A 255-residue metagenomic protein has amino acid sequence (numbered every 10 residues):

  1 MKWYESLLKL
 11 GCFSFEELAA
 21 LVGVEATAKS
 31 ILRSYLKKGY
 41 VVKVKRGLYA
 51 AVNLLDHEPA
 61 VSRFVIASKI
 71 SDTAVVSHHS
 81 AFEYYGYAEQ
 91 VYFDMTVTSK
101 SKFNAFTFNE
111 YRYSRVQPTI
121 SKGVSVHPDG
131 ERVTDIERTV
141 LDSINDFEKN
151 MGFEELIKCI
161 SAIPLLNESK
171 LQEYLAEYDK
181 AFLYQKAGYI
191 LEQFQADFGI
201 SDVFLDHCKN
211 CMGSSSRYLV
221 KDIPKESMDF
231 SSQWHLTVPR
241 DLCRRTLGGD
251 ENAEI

Functional and structural regions predicted by a protein language model:
M1-T73, T107-N109, P164, E168-L183 (+3 more regions): Short beta-edge/loop segments at beta->alpha junctions of small alpha/beta modules that act as binding/recognition
E17-L21, S34-V41, F93-K100, Y111-V116 (+2 more regions): Short, mixed-charge, low-aromatic patches
A26-A28, V91-Y92, I200: Short, surface-exposed acidic
K37, E83, Y87, D146-K149: Short, intrinsically disordered, mixed-charge
R46, D94-T96, F153-I157: Short coil/turn segments at secondary-structure boundaries
N53, S99, Q117, V238-R240: Pocket-edge structural micro-motifs
H78-D129, D135: Exposed, interaction-prone assembly regions rather than primary DNA-binding/catalytic cores
V124-I255: Hydrophobic alpha-helical interaction segments
